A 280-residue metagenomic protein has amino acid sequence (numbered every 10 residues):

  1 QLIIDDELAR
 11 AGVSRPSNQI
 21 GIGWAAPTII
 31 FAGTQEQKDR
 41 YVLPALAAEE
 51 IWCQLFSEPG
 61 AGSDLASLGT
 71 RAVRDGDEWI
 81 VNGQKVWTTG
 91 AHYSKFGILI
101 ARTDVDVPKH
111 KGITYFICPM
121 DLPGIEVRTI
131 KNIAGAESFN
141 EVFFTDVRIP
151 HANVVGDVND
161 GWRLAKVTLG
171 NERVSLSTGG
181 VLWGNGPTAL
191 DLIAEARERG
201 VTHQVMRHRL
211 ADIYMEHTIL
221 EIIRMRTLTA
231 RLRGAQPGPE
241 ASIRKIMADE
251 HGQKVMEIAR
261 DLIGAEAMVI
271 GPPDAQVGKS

Functional and structural regions predicted by a protein language model:
Q1-E49, T89-F96, H217, R224 (+2 more regions): Internal helix-loop-helix
L2-I3, N159-V181, I263-S280: Glycine-rich phosphate/cofactor-binding loops in nucleotide/flavin-utilizing enzymes
I4-A9, I100-R102, I117-P123, D146-I149 (+1 more regions): Short Ser/Thr-interspersed hydrophobic loop/turn segments at strand-loop and sheet-helix junctions that line or gate
A48-F56, I100: A short, Trp-centered hydrophobic/proline-enriched beta-strand micro-motif
A72-V73: A structural signal for short hydrophobic beta-strand segments in well-ordered beta-sheet cores
N82-R128: A short core secondary-structure module
G124-I222: Glycine-rich beta->alpha junctions and the first turn(s) of the following alpha-helix
V201-R207, T218-V277: C-terminal helix-coil-helix/basic helical segment that borders enzyme active sites and/or dimer interfaces and provides
